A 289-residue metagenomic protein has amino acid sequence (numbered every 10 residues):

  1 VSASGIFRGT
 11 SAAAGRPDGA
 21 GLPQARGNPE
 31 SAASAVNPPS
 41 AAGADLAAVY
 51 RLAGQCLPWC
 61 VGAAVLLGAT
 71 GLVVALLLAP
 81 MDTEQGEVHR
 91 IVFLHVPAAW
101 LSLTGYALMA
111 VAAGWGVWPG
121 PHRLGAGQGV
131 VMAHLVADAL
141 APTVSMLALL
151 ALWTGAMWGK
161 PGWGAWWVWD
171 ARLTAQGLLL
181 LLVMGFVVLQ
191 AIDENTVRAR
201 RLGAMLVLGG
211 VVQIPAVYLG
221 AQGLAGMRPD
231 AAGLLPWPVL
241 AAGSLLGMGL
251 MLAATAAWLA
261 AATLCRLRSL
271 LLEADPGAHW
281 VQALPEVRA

Functional and structural regions predicted by a protein language model:
S2-G9, P23, E30, A35-A289: Polytopic transmembrane helical bundles with strong interfacial aromatic enrichment
S11-Q24: Compositionally biased, low-complexity flexible segments
